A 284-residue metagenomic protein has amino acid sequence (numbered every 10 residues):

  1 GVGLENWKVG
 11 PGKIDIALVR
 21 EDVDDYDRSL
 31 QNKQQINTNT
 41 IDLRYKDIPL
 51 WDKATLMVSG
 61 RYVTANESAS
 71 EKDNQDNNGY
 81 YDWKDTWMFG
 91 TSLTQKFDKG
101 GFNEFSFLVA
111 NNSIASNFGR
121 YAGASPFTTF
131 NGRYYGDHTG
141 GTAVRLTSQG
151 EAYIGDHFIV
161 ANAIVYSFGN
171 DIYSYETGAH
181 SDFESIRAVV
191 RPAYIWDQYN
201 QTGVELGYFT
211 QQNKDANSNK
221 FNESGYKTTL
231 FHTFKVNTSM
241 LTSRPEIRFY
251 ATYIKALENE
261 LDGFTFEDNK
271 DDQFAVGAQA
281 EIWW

Functional and structural regions predicted by a protein language model:
G1-S59, F102, T228, A251-A256: Outer membrane beta-barrel
K13, R244-E246, A275: A structure-centric signal for secondary-structure junctions around beta-strands
D15, A161, G203, E246-R248: Structural preference for beta-strand elements that scaffold enzyme active sites
L30-K33, G79, A216-K220, T265: Short, flexible/disordered intra-domain loops and linkers
K46-D76, Y80-D215, N222-L230, F234 (+1 more regions): Detector for outer-membrane/organellar transmembrane beta-barrel domains, recognizing the amphipathic beta-strand
W196, A256, W283-W284: Tryptophan-centered motif/residue detector
S224-I247, A251-L261, T265-D268: Leucine-rich solenoid repeat modules
L230, V236, K270-W284: Outer-membrane beta-barrel "beta-signal"
